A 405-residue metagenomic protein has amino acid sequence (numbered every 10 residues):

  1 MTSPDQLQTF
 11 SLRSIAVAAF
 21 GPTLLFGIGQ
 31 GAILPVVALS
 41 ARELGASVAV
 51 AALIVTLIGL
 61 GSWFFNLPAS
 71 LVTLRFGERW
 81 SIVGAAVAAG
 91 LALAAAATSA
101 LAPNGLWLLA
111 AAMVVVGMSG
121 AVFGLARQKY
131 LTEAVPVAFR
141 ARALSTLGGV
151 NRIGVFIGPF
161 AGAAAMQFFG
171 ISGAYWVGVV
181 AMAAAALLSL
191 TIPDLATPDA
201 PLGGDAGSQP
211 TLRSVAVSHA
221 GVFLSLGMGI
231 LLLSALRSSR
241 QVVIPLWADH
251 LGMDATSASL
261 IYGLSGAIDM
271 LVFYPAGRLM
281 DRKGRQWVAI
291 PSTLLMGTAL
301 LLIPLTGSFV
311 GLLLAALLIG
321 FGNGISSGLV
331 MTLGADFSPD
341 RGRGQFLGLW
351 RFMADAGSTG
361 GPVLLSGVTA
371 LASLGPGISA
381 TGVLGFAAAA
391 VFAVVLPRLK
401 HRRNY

Functional and structural regions predicted by a protein language model:
T2-R13, D194-L226: Juxtamembrane intracellular "pre-TM" segments in multi-pass secondary transporters
F10-G59, R237-W247, L251: Helix-loop boundary and gating motifs at the non-cytosolic
G59-L67, V155-F156, G266-Y274, S358-T359: Residue-level signature of mid-helix packing/kink "hotspots" within the transmembrane helices of 12-pass Major
F65-E78, V272-G284: Helix-to-loop junctions at the C-terminal end of transmembrane segments in multipass secondary transporters
A88-P103, L295-G307: C-terminal ends and interior cores of transmembrane alpha-helices in multi-pass membrane transporters/permeases
V114-N151, L333: Cytoplasmic helix-loop-helix junction between adjacent transmembrane helices in 12-TM secondary transporters
V180-L202, V391-L396: C-terminal membrane-cytosol helix-exit motif in multi-pass small-molecule transporters
